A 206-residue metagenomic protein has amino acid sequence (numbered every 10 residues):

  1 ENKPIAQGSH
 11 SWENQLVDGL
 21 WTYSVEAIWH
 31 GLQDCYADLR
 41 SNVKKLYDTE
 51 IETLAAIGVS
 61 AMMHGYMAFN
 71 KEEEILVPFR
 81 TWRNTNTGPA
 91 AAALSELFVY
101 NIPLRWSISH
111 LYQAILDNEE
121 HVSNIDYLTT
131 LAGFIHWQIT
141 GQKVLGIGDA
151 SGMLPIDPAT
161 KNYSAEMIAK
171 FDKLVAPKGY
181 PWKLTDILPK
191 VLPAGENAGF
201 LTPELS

Functional and structural regions predicted by a protein language model:
E1-E26, E74-T81: Short glycine-rich, Thr/Ser-proximal phosphate-binding strand/loop in the N-terminal lobe of ATP-dependent enzymes
T22, A37-S206: Glycine-rich phosphate-binding/catalytic subdomain of phosphoryl-transfer and nucleotide/sugar-phosphate-processing
A27, G31: Charged catalytic carboxylate motif
L32, Y36: N-terminal Rossmann-like or analogous alpha/beta NTP/dinucleotide-binding catalytic cores that position adenine
